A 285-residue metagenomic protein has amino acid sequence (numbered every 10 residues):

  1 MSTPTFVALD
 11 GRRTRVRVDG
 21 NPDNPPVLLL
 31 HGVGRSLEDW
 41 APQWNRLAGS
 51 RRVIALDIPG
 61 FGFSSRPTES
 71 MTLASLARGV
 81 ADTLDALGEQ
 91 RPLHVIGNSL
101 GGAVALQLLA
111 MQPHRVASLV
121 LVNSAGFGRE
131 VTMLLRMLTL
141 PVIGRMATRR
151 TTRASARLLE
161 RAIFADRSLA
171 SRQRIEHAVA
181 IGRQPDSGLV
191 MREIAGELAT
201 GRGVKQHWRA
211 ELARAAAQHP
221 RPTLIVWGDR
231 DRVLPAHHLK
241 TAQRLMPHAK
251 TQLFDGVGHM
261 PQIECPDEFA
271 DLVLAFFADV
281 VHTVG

Functional and structural regions predicted by a protein language model:
R12, R17-F63: Conserved HGGG/HGGXW glycine-rich cap/lid loop of the alpha/beta-hydrolase fold
R17, A41, I54-L100, D271: Active-site loop/oxyanion-hole signature of alpha/beta-hydrolase fold enzymes
H31-V33, G97-G102: Conserved alpha/beta-hydrolase "nucleophile elbow" surrounding the catalytic nucleophile
G101, A105-L109: Short helix immediately C-terminal to the catalytic nucleophile in hydrolase catalytic domains
A110, A117-R150: Flexible "cap/lid" loop of the alpha/beta hydrolase fold
A154-L169, H177-R183, I194-G203: Helix-loop "lid/cap" segments that line or gate small-molecule binding pockets
S187-R244, L253: Conserved serine/cysteine hydrolase catalytic core
H248-G285: Catalytic active-site module of serine/aspartate enzymes centered on a nucleophile-bearing elbow/loop
